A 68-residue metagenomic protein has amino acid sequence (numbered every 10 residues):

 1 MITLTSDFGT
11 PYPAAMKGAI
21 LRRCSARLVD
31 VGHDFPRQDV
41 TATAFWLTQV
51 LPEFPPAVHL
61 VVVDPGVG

Functional and structural regions predicted by a protein language model:
M1-G68: Charge-biased, low-complexity intrinsically disordered regions
